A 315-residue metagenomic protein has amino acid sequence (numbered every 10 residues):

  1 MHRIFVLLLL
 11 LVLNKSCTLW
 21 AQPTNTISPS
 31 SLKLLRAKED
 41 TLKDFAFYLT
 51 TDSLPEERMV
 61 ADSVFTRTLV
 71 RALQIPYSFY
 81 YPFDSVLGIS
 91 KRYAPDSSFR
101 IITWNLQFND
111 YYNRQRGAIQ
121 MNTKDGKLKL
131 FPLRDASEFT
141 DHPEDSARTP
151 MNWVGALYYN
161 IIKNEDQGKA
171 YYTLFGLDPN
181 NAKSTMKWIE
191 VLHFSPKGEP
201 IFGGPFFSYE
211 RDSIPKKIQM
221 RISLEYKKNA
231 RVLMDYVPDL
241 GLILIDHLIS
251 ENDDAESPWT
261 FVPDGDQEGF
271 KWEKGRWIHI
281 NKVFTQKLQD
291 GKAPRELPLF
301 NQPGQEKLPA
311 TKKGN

Functional and structural regions predicted by a protein language model:
M1-A37: Bacterial Sec-dependent N-terminal signal peptides
P23-I101, N105: Start-of-domain marker
S98-N105, A170-D178, G241-H247: Short beta-strand elements that form the blades of beta-propeller/WD-repeat-like and other beta-sheet-rich scaffold
Q115-G126, W188-P196, W259-K274: Beta-propeller blade signature
A118-E165: Short N-terminal edge-element motif at the start of the domain
K129-S137, I201-S213, H279-T285: Beta-propeller fold detector
D145-W153, L157-D166, I201-G269, R295-E296: Short aromatic loop motif centered on NTY/YTY
I249-N315: Hydrophilic extracytoplasmic domains
